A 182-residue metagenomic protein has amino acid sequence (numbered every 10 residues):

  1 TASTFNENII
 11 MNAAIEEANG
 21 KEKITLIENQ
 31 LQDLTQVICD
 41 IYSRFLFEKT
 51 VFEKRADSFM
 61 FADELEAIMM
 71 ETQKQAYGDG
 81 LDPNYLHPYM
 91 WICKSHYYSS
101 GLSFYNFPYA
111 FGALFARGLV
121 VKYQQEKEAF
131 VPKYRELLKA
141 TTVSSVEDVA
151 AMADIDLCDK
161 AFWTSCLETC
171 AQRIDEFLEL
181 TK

Functional and structural regions predicted by a protein language model:
T1-A2: A conserved glycine-rich
F5-I9, A13-E17, K21, I41 (+2 more regions): C-terminal, non-catalytic "cap/extension" segments appended to globular domains
L26-D33, F52-K54: Short beta-alpha connecting loops at secondary-structure transitions that line or flank enzyme active sites
I27-N29, Q36, I41-S43: Active-site-proximal, well-structured secondary-structure segments within enzyme catalytic domains
Q30-L34, Y97-S100: Active-site-adjacent structural elements in folded domains
